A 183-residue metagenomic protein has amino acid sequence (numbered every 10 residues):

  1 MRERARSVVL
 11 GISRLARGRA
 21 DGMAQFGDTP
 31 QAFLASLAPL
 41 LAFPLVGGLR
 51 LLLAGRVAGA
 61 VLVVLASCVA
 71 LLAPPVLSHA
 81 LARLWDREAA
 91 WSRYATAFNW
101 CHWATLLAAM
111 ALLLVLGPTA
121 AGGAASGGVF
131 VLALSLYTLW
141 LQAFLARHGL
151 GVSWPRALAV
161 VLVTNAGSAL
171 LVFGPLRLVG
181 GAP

Functional and structural regions predicted by a protein language model:
M1-T96: Selected alpha-helical membrane-embedding segments in polytopic membrane proteins
A38-P39, G117-P118, G180-A182: Short, surface-exposed linear patches
L49-R56, L112-T119, L178: Juxtamembrane "helix-exit" motif on the non-cytosolic side of transmembrane helices
V57-L62, A120-G123, G181-P183: Membrane-helix interface and helix-disruption motif detector
L84-A157, V163-G167, L171-F173: Hydrophobic alpha-helical transmembrane segments and adjacent short intramembrane/lumenal linkers of inner/organellar
L170-P183: Juxtamembrane boundary at the C-terminal end of a transmembrane helix
